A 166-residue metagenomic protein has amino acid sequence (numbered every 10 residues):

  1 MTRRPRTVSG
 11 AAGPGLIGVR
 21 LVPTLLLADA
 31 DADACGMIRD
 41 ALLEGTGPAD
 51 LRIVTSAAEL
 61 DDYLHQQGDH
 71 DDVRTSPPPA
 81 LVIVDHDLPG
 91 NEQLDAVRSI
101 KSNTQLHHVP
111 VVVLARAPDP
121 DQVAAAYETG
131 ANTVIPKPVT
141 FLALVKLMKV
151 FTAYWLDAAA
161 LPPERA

Functional and structural regions predicted by a protein language model:
M1-R52, S56-D61, H65, D69-A80 (+1 more regions): Non-catalytic signal-transmission and effector/linker regions of two-component phosphorelay proteins
D31, P89, Q105, A117-P120: Negatively charged, flexible loop motifs adjacent to catalytic sites in prokaryotic signal transduction proteins
D40, L94-D95, P118-T133: Alpha4 helix (beta4-alpha4-beta5 surface) of REC/receiver domains from two-component response regulators
S56, E92-D95: Acidic catalytic/metal-coordinating carboxylates
L81, H108-P118, A126: A short, hydrophobic beta-strand element within the central beta-sheet of small alpha/beta folds
V84-D87: Active-site residues of response regulator receiver
L94-H107: Short amphipathic alpha-helix used as the core "switch/output" element in two-component signaling
K137: A Lys-centered signature of the CheY-like receiver
